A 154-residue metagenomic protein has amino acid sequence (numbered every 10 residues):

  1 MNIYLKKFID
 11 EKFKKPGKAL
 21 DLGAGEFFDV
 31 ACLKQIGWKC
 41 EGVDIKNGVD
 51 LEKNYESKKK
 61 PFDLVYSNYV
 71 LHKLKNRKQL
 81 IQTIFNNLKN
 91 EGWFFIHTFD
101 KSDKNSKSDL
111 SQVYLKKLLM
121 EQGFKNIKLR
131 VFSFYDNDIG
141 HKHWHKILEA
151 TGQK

Functional and structural regions predicted by a protein language model:
M1-P16: Conserved alpha-helix/loop element of class I SAM-dependent methyltransferases that forms part of the SAM/SAH-binding
P16-G25: Conserved class I S-adenosyl-L-methionine
C40-S57: Adenosine-cofactor binding site in Rossmann-like domains, unifying the SAM/SAH pocket of S-adenosylmethionine-dependent
Y66: A conserved beta-strand element that flanks and buttresses the S-adenosyl-L-methionine
K78-N90: A short glycine-rich, Lys/Arg-flanked "PGG" loop and its adjoining helix->strand segment in the class I
E91-F99: Conserved beta-strand signature within the Rossmann-like core of class I S-adenosyl-L-methionine
S108-G123, R130: Short alpha-helix
N137-K154: Core SAM-dependent methyltransferase catalytic element
